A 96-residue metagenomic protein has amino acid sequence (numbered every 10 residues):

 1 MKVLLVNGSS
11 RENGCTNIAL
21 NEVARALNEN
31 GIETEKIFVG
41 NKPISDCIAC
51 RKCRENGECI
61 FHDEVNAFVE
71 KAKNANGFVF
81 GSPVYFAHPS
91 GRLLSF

Functional and structural regions predicted by a protein language model:
M1-S95: N-terminal beta1-alpha1-beta2 submodule of the flavodoxin-like/Rossmannoid cofactor-binding fold
